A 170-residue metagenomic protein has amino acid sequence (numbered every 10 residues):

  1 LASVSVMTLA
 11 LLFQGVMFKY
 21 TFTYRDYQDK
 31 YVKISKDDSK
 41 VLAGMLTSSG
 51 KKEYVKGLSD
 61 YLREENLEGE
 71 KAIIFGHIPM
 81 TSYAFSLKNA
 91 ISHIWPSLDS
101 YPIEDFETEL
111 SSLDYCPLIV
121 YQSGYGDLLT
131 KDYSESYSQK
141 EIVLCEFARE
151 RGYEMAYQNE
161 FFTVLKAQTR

Functional and structural regions predicted by a protein language model:
L1-R25: Signature aromatic-anchored transmembrane alpha helix within multi-pass, membrane-resident enzymes that catalyze glycan
F18-Y24, D29-S97, C116-D127, E160-F161 (+1 more regions): Short periplasmic/luminal acceptor-recognition loop of GT-C membrane glycosyltransferases, typified by
L58-E65, L110, L144-A148, G152: Hydrophobic, Leu/Ile/Phe/Ala-enriched alpha-helical segments that form helix-helix packing faces
I91-W95, L110, S138-I142: Short, low-complexity, polar/charged sequence segments that are solvent-exposed and flexible
P102-S112: Alpha-helical scaffolding within the catalytic cores of extracellular/periplasmic polymer-degrading hydrolases
I119-R170: Aromatic/acidic, Gly/Pro-rich catalytic loop(s) in extracytoplasmic/lumenal soluble domains of multi-pass membrane
